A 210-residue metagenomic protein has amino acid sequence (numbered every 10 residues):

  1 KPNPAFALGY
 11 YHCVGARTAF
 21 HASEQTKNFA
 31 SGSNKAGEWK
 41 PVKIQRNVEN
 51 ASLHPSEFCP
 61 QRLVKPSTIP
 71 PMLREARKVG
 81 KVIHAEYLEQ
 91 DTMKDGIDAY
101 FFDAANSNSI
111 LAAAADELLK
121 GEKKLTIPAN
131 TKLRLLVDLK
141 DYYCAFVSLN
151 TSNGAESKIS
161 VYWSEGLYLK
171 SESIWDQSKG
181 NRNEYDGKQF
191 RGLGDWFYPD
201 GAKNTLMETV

Functional and structural regions predicted by a protein language model:
K1-V210: Extracellular/oxidizing-compartment recognition motifs
